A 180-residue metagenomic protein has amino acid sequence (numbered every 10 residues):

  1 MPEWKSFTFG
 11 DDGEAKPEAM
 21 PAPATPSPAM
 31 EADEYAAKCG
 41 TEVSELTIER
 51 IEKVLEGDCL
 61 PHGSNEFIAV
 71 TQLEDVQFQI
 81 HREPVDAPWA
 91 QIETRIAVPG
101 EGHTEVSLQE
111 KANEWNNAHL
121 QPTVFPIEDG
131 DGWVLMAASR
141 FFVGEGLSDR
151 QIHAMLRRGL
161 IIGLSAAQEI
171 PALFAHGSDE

Functional and structural regions predicted by a protein language model:
M1-E83: Charge-rich, low-complexity N-terminal segments
E66-I68, D86-Q91, G130-V134: A generic structural signal for beta-strand entry/edge sites
F78-G100: A short acidic-to-branched-hydrophobic micro-motif
E93-M136: Short, internal acidic amphipathic alpha-helical interface segments that mediate docking to partner proteins
G130-W133, S139-R140, E145-L147: Conserved, surface-exposed functional patches that form binding/active-site neighborhoods
V143-R157: A short acidic/glycine-rich loop-to-helix N-cap element
R158-I162: Glycine-rich, aromatic-bearing surface loops/beta-hairpins
P171-E180: Short, highly charged C-terminal tails/helix-capping segments
